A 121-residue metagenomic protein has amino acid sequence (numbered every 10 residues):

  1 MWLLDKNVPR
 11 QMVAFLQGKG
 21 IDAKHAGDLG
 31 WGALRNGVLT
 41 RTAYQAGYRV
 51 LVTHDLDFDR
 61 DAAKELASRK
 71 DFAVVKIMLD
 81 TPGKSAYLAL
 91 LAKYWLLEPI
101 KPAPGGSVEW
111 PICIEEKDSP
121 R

Functional and structural regions predicted by a protein language model:
M1, D5, R10, F15-G18 (+2 more regions): Acidic, PIN/NYN-like endoribonuclease modules and their adjacent C-terminal/linker elements
G20-L29: Short, basic, glycine/proline-bearing loop/turn elements
G30, F58, T81: Residue-level detector of flexible, active-site-proximal loop/helix-junction positions within diverse enzyme catalytic
G32-L34: Acidic-and-aromatic substrate-binding clefts and catalytic sites of carbohydrate-active enzymes
Y44-K64: Acidic, metal-binding active-site segment of PIN/NYN-like and related structure-specific nucleases
